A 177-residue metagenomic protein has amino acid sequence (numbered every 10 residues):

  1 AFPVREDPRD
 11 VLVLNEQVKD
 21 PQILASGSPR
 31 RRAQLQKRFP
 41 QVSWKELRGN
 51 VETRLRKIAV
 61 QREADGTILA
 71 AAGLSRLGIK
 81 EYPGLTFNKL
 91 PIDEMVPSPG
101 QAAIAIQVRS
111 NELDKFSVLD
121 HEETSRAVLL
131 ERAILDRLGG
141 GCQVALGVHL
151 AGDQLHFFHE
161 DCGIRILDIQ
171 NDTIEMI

Functional and structural regions predicted by a protein language model:
A1-V42: A conserved helix-loop-strand patch within extracytoplasmic ligand-binding domains of the periplasmic binding
K19, R32, K37-I177: Small-molecule-sensing regulatory modules
